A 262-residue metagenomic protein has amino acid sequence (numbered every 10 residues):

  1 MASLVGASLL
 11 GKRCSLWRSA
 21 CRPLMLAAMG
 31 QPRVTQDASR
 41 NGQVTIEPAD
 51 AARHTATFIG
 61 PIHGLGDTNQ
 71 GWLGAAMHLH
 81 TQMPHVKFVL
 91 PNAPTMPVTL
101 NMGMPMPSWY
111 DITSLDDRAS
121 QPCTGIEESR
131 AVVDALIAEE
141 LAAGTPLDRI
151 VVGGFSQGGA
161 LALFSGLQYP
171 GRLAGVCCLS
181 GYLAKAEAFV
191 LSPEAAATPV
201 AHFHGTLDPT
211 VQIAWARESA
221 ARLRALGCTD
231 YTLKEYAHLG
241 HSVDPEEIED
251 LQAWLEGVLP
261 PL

Functional and structural regions predicted by a protein language model:
M1-A28: N-terminal mitochondrial targeting presequence
T35-G42, I46-R149: Serine-hydrolase catalytic machinery in alpha/beta-hydrolase-like enzymes
A93-M96, Y182, L239: Short beta-to-alpha linker loops that shape the active-site pocket of alpha/beta-hydrolase fold enzymes
D148-A195: Primarily recognizes the serine-hydrolase "nucleophile elbow" in alpha/beta-hydrolase and SGNH/GDSL folds
H202-H204, D208: Short beta-strand/loop motif that positions the catalytic acidic residue of the alpha/beta-hydrolase fold
T210-W215: Conserved alpha/beta-hydrolase "acid-adjacent" motif
R217, R224-L262: C-terminal catalytic histidine-bearing segment of alpha/beta-hydrolase fold enzymes
